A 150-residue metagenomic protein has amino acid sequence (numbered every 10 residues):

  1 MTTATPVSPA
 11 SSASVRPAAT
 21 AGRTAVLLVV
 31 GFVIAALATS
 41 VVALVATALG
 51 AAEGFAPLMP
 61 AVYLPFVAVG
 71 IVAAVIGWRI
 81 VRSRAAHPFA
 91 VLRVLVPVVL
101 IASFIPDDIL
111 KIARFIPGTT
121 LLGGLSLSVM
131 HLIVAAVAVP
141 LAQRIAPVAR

Functional and structural regions predicted by a protein language model:
T2-A48: N-terminal signal-anchor transmembrane alpha-helix
R23-I34, L132-R150: Membrane-water interface at the C-terminal end of transmembrane alpha helices
V30-G31, P65-V67, S126: Alpha-helical transmembrane segments of multi-pass integral membrane proteins
L49-F66: Transmembrane alpha-helix entry/boundary detector in multi-pass membrane proteins
F66-R84: Canonical alpha-helical transmembrane segments
R79, S83-I101: Internal alpha-helical transmembrane segments of multi-pass membrane proteins
L100-I109, S128-A136, P140: Mid-bilayer segments of alpha-helical transmembrane spans in multi-pass integral membrane proteins that mediate
D107-L125: Membrane-helix boundary connector in multi-pass membrane proteins
